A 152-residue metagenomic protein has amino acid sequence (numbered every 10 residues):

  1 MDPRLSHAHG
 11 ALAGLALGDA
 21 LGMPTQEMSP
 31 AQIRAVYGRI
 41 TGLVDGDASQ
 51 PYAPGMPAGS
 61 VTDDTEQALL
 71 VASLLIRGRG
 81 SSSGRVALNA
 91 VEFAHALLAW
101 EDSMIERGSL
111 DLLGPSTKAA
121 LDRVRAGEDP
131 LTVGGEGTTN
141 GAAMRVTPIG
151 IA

Functional and structural regions predicted by a protein language model:
M1-A152: Structured, active/binding-site neighborhoods that engage oxygen-rich ligands
